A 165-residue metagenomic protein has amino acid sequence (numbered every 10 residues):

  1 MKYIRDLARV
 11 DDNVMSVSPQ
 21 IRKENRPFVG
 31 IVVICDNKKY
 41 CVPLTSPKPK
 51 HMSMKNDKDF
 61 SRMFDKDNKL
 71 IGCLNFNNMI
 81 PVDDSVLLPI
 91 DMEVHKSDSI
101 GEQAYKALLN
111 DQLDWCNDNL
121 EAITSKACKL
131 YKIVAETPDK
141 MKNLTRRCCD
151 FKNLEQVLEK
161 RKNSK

Functional and structural regions predicted by a protein language model:
M1-N25: Short N-terminal edge-element motif at the start of the domain
V14-S18, P49-H51, F60-M63, D98-G101: Short, low-complexity, polar/charged sequence segments that are solvent-exposed and flexible
K23-E24, I34-G72: Compact nucleic-acid interaction/catalytic patches
N25-P27, F76: Extracellular structured ligand-interaction cores
F28-V32: Short beta-strand-centered aromatic/proline hotspots
M63-K165: C-terminal terminal-subdomain/extension
